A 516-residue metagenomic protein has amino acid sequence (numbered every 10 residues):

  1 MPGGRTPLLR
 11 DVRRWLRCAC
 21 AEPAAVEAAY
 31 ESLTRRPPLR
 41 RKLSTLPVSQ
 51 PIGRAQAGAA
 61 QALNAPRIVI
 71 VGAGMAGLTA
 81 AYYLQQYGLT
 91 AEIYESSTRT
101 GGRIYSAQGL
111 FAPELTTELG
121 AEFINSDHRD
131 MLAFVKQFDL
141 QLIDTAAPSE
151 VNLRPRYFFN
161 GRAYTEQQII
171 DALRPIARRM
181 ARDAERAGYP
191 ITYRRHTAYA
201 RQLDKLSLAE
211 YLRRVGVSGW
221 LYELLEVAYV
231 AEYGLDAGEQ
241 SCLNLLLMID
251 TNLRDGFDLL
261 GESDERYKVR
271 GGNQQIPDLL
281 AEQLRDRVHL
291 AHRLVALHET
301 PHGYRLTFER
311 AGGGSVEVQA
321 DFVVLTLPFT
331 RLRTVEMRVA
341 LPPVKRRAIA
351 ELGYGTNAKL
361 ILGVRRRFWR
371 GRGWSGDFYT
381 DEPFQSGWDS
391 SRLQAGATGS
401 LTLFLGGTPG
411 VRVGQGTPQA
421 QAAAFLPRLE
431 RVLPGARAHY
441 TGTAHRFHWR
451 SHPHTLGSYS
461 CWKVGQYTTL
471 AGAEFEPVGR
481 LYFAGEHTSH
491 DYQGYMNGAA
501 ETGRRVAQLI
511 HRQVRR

Functional and structural regions predicted by a protein language model:
P2-R54, G303, E309, G313 (+5 more regions): Conserved flavin/dinucleotide-binding core of flavoenzymes
R5, L9, R13, R17 (+7 more regions): Active-site/ligand-binding neighborhood in enzyme catalytic cores
P66-I93: N-terminal Rossmann-like FAD-binding beta1-loop-alpha1 element of flavoenzymes
V71, Y94, L294, E317-T330: Short hydrophobic core segments
Q85-F111: Glycine-rich FAD pyrophosphate-binding loop
A112-R186, A198: Dinucleotide-binding Rossmann-like beta1-alpha1 core, especially the glycine-rich loop that anchors the ADP
M131-R154, G219-E226, W369-G376, H439: A short alpha-helix-loop-beta-strand transition element characteristic of N-terminal alpha/beta dinucleotide-binding
L325-P343: Flavin (primarily FAD) binding-site architecture
